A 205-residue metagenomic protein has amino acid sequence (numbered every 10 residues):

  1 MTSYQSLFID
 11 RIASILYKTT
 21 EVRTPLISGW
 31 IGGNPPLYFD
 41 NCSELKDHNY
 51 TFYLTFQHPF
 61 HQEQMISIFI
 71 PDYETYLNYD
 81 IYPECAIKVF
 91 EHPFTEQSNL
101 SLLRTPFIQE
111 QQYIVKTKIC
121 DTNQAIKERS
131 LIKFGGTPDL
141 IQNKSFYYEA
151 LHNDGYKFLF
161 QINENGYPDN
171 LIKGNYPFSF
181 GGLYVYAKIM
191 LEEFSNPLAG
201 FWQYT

Functional and structural regions predicted by a protein language model:
M1-T205: Preference for intrinsically disordered or flexible, low-complexity segments and adjacent hinge/connector residues
